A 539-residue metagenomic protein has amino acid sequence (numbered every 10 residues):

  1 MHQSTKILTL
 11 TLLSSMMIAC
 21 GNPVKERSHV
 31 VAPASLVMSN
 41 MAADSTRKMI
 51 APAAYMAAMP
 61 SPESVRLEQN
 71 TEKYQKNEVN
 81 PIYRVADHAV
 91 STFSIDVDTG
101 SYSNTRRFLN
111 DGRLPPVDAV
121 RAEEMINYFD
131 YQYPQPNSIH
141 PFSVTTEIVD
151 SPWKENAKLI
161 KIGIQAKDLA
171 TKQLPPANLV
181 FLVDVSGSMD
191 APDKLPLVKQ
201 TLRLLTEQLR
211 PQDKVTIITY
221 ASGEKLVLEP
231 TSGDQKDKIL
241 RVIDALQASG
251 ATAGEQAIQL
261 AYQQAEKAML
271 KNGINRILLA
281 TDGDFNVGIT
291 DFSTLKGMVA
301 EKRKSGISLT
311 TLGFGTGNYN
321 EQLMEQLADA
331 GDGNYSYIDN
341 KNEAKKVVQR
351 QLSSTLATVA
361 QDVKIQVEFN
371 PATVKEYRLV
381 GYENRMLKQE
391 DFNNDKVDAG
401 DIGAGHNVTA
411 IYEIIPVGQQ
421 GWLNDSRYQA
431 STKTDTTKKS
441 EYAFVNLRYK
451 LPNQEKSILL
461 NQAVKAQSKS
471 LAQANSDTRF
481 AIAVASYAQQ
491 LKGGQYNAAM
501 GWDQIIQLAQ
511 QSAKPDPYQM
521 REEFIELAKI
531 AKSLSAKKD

Functional and structural regions predicted by a protein language model:
H2-C20: Gram-negative bacterial Sec-dependent N-terminal signal peptides
I18, K25-E68, E72: Post-signal peptide N-terminal segment of mature Sec-exported envelope proteins
G21-A32, F142-V363, P371, E390 (+4 more regions): Exposed acidic/Ser/Thr-rich ligand/metal-binding surfaces
M49, R84-D87, G100-R106, A357 (+4 more regions): Long, acidic serine/threonine- and proline-rich intrinsically disordered regions
Q75-K154, K158: Acidic/polar low-complexity segments with low predicted structural confidence
S94, T145, L159-K161, V180 (+3 more regions): Beta-strand secondary-structure signal
D96-D98, Q165-K167, E368-N370, I415-V417 (+1 more regions): Solvent-exposed residues in well-ordered beta-strands and their adjoining turns, especially edge/terminal strands
N110-N127, Y131, Q135-N137, T358 (+2 more regions): Acidic, Ser/Thr- and Gly-enriched intrinsically disordered low-complexity segments
